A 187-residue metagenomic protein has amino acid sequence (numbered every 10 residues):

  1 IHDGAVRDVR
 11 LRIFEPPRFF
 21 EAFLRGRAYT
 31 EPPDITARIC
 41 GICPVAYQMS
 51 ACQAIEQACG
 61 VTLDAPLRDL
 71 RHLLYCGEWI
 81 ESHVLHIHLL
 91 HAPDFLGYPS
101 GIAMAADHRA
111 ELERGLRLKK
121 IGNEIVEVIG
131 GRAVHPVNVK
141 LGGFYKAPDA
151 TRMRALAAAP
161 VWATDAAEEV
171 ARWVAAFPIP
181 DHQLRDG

Functional and structural regions predicted by a protein language model:
I1-G187: Active-site bordering "gate/hinge" segments that shape substrate access to catalytic or cofactor-binding pockets
